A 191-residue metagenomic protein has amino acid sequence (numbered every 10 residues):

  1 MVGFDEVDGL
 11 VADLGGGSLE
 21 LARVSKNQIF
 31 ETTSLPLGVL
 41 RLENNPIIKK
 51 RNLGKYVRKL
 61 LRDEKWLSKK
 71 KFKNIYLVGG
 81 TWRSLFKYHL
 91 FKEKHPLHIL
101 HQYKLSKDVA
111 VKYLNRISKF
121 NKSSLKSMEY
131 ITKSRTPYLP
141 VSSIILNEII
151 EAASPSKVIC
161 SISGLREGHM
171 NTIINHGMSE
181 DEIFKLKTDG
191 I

Functional and structural regions predicted by a protein language model:
M1-G9, A22-I191: Helical "lid/coupling" subdomains associated with nucleotide-phosphate turnover
L14-E20: Short glycine/serine/threonine-rich phosphate/pyrophosphate-binding segments that cradle anionic phosphate groups
